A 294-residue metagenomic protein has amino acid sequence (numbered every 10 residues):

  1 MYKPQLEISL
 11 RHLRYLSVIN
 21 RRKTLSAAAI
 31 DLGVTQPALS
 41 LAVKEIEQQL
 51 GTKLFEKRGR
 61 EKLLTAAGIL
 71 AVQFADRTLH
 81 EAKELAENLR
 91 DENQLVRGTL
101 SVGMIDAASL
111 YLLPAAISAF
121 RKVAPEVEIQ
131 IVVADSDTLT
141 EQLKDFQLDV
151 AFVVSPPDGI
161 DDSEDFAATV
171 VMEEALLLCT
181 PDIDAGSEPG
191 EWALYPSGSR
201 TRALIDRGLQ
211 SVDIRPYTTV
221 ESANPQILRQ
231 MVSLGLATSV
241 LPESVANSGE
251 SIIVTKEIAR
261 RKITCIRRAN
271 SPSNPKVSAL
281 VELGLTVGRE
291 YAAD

Functional and structural regions predicted by a protein language model:
Q5-E7, E92, A116-A119, D137-L176 (+3 more regions): Short beta-strand-centered segments that line the small-molecule binding cleft or hinge of alpha/beta clamshell
S9, R60, A66, R90-S109 (+2 more regions): Interdomain hinge and pocket-entrance segments immediately C-terminal to HTH DNA-binding domains
S17-T35: Short helix-boundary/capping micro-motifs
E47-A66: A short LG(V/I)-centered, amphipathic sequence patch enriched for acidic residue(s) preceding the LG motif
Q49-L50, A71-N93: Alpha-helical linker/hinge and terminal dimerization helices associated with HTH transcriptional regulators
R97-G159, R215, E221-S222: Central regulatory/effector-binding core of bacterial HTH transcription factors
V154, P189-V212, S273-V281, G288-D294: Secondary-structure junction motif
I160-V170, E174, Q226-P275: Beta-alpha-beta core module
